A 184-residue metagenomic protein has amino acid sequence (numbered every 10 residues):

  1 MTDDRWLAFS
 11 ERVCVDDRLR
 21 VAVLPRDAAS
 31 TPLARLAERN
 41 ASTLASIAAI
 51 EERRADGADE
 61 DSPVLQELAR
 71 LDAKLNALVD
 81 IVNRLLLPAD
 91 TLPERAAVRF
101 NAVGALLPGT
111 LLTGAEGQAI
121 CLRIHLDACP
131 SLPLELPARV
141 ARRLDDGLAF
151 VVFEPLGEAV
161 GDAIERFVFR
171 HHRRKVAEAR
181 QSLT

Functional and structural regions predicted by a protein language model:
M1-F100, A105-T184: Structured alpha-helical
